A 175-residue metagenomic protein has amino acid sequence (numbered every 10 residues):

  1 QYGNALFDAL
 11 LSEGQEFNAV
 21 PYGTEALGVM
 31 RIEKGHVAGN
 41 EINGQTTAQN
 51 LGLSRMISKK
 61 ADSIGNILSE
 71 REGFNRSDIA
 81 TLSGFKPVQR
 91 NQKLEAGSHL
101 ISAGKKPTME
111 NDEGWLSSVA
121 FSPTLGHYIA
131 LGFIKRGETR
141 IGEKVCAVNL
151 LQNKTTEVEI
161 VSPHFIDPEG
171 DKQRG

Functional and structural regions predicted by a protein language model:
Q1-G175: Conserved, structured C-terminal
